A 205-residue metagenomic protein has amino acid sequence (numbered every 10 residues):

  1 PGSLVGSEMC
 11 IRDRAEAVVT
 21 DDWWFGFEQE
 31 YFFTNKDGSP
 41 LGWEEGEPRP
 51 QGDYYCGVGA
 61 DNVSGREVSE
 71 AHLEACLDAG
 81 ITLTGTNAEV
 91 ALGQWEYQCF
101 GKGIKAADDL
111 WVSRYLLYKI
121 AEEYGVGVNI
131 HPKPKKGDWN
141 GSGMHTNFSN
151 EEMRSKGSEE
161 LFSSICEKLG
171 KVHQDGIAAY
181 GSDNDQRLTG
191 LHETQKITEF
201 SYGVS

Functional and structural regions predicted by a protein language model:
P1-G6, I11-D13: Single conserved hydrophobic/aromatic residue that forms the stacking wall/gate of nucleotide- or nucleobase-binding
S7, W24-A60, D78-G103: Residues forming anionic-ligand binding surfaces in small-molecule and nucleic-acid pockets of primarily soluble enzymes
I11, L110-Y124, K168: A short, contiguous, amphipathic alpha-helix enriched in charged residues
A15-A17, V68-A88, S113-A121, F162: Structured alpha-helical segments in the cores of large, soluble enzyme domains
W24, G65, L110-S113, W139 (+1 more regions): Active-site-proximal structural scaffolding
P48-S69, A106-R114, E151-S155: Acidic, His- and aromatic-enriched active-site or binding-groove loops in soluble protein domains that engage sugars
Q98-A106, E122-S205: Loop-rich catalytic cores of soluble enzymes, especially ATP-dependent carboxylate-amine ligases and other
